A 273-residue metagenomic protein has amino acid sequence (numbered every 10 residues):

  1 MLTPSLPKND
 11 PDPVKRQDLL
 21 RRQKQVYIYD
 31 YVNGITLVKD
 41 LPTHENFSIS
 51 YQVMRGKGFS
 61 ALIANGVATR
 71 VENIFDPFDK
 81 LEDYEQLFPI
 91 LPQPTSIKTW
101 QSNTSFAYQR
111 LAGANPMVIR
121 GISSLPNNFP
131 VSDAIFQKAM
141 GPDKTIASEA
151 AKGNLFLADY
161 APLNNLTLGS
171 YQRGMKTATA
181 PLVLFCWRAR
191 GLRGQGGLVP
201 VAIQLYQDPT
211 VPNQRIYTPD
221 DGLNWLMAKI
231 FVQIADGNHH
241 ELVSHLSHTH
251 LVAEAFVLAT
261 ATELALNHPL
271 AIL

Functional and structural regions predicted by a protein language model:
M1-L273: Long, compositionally biased charged/polar stretches
